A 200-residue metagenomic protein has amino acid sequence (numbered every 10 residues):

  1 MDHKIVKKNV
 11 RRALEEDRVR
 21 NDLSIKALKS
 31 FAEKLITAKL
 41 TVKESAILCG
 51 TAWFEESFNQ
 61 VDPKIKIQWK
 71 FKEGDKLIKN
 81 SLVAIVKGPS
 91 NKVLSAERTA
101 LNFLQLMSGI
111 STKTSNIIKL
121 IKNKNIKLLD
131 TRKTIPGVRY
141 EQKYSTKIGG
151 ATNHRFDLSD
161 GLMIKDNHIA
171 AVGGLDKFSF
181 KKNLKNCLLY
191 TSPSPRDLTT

Functional and structural regions predicted by a protein language model:
M1-S192: Acidic/glycine-rich phosphate/pyrophosphate-binding loops and surrounding catalytic core that coordinate Mg2+
Y190-T200: Single conserved hydrophobic/aromatic residue that forms the stacking wall/gate of nucleotide- or nucleobase-binding
